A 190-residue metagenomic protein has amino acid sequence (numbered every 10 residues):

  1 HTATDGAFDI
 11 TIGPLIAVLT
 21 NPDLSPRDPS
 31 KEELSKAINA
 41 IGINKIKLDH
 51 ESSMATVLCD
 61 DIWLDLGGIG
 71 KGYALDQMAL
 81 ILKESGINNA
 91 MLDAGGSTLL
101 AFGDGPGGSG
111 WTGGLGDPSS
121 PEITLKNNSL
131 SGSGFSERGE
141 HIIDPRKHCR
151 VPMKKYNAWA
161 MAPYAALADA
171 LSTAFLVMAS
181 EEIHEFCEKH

Functional and structural regions predicted by a protein language model:
H1-H190: Mature catalytic core of soluble alpha/beta enzymes
